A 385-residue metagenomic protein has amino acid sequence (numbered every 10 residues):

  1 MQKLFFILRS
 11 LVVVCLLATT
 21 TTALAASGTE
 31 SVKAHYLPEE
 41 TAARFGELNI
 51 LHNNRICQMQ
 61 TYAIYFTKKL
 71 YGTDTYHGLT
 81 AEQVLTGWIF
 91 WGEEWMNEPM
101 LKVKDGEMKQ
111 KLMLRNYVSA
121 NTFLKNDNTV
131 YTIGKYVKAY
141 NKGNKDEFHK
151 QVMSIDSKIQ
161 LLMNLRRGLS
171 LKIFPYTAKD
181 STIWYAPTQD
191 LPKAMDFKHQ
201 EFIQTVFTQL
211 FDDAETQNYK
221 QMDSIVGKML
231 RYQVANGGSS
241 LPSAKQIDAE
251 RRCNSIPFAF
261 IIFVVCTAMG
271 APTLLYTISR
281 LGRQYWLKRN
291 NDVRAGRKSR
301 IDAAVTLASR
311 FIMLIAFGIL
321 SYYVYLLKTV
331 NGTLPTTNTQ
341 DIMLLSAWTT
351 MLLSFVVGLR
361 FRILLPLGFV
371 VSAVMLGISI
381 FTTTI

Functional and structural regions predicted by a protein language model:
M1-R9: Positively charged n-region of N-terminal signal peptides that target proteins for export
R9-T22: Bacterial N-terminal signal peptides
S10-L11, A43-R44, K328-T329: Short hydrophobic "helix-edge" motifs at membrane interfaces and signal-peptide entry regions
T20-T21, H35, N49-I50, G143 (+3 more regions): Short, flexible coil/linker elements and helix-boundary hinge sites characteristic of intrinsically disordered
L24-D248: Soluble extramembrane regions of membrane proteins in the secretory/endomembrane system
G237, I378-I385: Proline-centered turn/helix-capping motifs that create local helix->coil transitions or kinks
L241-V374, T382: Core alpha-helical transmembrane segments of integral membrane proteins
